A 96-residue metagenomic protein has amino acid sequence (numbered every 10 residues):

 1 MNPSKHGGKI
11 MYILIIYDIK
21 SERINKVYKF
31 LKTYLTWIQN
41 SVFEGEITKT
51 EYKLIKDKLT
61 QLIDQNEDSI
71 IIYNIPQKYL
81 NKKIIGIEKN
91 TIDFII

Functional and structural regions predicted by a protein language model:
N2-I13, E22-Y28, K32-I96: Basic nucleic-acid-binding interfaces
